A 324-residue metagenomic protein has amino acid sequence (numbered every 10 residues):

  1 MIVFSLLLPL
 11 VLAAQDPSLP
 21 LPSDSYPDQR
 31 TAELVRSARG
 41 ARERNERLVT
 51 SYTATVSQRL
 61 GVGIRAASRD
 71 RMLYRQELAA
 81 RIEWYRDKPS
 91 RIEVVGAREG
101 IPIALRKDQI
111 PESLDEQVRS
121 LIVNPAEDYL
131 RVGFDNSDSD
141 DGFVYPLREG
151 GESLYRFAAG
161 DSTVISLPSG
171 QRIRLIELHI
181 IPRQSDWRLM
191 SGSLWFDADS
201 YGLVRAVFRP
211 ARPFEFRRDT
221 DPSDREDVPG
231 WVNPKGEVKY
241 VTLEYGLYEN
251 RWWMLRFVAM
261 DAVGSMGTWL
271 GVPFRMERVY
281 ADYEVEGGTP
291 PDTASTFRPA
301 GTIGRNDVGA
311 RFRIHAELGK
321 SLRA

Functional and structural regions predicted by a protein language model:
I2-V11: Bacterial N-terminal signal peptides
Q15-S191, P210-P222, G236-K239, A262-A324: Structured extracytoplasmic
S191-A198, V207: Active-site and channel-lining beta-strand-loop segments that bind or position nucleotide-derived/phosphorylated
F196-A198, Y240-E249: Extended lipid/amphipathic-ligand handling interfaces
A206, R256-M260: Beta-strand-dense domains in secreted/periplasmic systems and polymorphic toxin scaffolds
V228-V232, E244: Beta-strand-rich interaction surfaces with strong enrichment in secreted/lumenal proteins
L247-F257, W269: Transmembrane beta-barrel wall of Gram-negative outer-membrane proteins
